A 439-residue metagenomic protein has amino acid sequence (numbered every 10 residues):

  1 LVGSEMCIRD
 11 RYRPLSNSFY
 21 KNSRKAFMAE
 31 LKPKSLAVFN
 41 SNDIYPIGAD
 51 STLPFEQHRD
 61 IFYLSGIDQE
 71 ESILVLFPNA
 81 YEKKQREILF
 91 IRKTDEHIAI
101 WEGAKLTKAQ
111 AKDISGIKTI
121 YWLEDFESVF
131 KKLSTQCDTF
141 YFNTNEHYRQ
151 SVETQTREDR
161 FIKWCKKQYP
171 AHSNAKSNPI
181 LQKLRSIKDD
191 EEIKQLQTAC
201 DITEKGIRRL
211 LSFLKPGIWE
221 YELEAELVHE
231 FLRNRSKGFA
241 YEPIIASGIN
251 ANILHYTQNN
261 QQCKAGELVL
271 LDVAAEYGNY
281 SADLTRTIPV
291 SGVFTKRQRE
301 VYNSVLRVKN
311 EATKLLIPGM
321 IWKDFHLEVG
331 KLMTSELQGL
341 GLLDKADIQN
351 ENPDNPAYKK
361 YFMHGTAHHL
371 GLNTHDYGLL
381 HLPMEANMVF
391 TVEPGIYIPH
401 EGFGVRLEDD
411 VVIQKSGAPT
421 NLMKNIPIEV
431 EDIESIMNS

Functional and structural regions predicted by a protein language model:
S4-E5, R9-S439: Active-site neighborhoods and metal-handling regions in enzymes and metal-associated proteins
